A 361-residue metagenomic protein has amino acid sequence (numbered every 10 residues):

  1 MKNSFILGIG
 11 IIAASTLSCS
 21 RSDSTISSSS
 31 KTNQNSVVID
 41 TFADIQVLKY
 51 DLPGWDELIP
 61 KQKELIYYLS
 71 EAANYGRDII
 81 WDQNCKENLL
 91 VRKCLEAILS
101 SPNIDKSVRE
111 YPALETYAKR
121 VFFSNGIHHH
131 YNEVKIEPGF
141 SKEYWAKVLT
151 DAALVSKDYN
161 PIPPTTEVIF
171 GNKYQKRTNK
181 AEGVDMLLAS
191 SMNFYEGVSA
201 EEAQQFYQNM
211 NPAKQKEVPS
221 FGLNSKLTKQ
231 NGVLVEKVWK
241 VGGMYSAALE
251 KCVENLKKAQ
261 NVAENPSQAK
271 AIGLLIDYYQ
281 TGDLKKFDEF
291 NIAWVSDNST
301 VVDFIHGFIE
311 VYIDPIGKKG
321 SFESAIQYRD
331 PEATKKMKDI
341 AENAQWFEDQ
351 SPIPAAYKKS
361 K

Functional and structural regions predicted by a protein language model:
M1-F5: Positively charged n-region of N-terminal signal peptides that target proteins for export
L7-A13: Hydrophobic helical h-region of N-terminal Sec-dependent signal peptides in bacterial secretory/periplasmic proteins
S15-S18: C-terminal motif of bacterial Sec signal peptides marking the signal peptidase cleavage site
S20-S22: Bacterial signal peptide processing site
T32-C94: N-terminal-proximal low-complexity accessory segments that begin disordered and transition into the first
D40, D44-L65, Y174-K361: Fold-level signature of zinc-dependent metallopeptidase catalytic domains
W81, L90-T116: Post-signal peptide N-terminal segment of secreted/secretory-pathway proteins
K106-L234: Auxiliary tRNA-acceptor-end handling modules of aminoacyl-tRNA synthetases
